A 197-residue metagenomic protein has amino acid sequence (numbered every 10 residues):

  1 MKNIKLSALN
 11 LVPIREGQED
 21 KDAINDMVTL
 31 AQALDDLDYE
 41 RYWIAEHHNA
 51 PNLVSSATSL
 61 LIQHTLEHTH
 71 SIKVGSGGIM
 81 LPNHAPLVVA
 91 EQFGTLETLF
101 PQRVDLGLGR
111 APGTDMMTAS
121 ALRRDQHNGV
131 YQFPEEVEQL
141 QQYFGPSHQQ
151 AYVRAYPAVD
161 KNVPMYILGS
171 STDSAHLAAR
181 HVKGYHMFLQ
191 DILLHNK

Functional and structural regions predicted by a protein language model:
M1-H68: N-terminal beta1-alpha1-beta2 module of alpha/beta enzyme domains
K2-K5, L9-D20, N83-G145, Y185 (+1 more regions): Flexible, glycine-rich active-site loops centered on histidine and acidic residues that chelate a metal or position
L6-N10, Y42-I44, V74-G77, V104-L108 (+2 more regions): Hydrophobic faces of well-ordered beta-strands that scaffold small-molecule active sites in alpha/beta enzyme cores
N10-N25, I79-P86, V159-G169: Active-site mouth loops of central-metabolism enzymes
A23, M27, T58, V89 (+2 more regions): Aromatic/hydrophobic pocket-lining residues that form the small-molecule binding cavity in soluble enzyme cores
H68-S71, F100-Q102, A179-H186: Glycine-enriched alpha-helix->loop->beta-strand junction motifs that scaffold or abut catalytic
D173-N196: A conserved active-site cap/scaffold subdomain adjacent to cofactor or substrate pockets
